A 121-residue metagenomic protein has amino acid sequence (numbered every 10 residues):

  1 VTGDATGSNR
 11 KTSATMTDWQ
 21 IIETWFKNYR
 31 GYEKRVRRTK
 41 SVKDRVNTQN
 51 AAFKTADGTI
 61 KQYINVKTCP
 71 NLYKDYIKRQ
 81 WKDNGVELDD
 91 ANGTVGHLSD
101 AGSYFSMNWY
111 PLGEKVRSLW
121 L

Functional and structural regions predicted by a protein language model:
V1-G93, L112, S118-L121: Mg2+-dependent endonuclease catalytic cores in nucleic-acid-processing enzymes, primarily RNase H-like
V1-T2, S99-S106: Phosphate/NTP-binding elements of NTP-utilizing enzymes
Y104-K115: Long, highly charged low-complexity segments enriched in Glu/Asp and Lys/Arg with interspersed Ser/Thr
